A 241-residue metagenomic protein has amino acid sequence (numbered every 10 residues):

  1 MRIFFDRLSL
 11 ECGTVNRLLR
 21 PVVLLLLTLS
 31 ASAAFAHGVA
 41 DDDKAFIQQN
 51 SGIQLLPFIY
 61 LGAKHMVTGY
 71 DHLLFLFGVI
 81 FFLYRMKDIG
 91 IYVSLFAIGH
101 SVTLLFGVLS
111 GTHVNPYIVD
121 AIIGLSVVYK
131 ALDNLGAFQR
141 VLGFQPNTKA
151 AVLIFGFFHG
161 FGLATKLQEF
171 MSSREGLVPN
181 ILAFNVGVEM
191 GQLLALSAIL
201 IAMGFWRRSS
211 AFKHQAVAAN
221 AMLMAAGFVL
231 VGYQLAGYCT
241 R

Functional and structural regions predicted by a protein language model:
M1-R2, D133: Short regulatory "switch" loops immediately downstream of catalytic or recognition motifs within protein catalytic
R2-T68, F144, L235-R241: Histidine-/acidic- and/or cysteine-rich, low-complexity loops and terminal segments associated with membrane
H65-T240: Hydrophobic alpha-helical transmembrane segments in multi-pass membrane proteins
